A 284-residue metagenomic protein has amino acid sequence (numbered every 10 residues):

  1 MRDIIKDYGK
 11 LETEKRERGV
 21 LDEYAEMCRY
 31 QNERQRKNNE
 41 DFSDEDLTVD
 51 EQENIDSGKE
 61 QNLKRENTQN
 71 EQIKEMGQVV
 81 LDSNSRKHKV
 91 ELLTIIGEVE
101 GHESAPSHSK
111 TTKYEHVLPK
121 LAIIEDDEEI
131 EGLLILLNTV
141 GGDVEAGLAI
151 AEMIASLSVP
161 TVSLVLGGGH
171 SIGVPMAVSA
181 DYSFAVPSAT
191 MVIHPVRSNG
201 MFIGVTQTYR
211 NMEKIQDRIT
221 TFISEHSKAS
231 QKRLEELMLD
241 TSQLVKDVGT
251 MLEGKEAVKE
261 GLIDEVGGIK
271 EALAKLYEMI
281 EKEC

Functional and structural regions predicted by a protein language model:
M1-L164, G168-I172, S179-H194, N199-C284: N-terminal organellar transit peptides
